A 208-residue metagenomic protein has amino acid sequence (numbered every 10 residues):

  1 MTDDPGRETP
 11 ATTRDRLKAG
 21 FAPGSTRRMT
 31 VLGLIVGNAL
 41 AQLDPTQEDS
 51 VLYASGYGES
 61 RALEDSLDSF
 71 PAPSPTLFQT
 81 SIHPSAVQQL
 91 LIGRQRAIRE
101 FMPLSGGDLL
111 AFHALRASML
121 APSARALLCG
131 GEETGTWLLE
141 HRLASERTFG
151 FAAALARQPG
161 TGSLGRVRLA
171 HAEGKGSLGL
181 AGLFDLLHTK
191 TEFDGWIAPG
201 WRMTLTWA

Functional and structural regions predicted by a protein language model:
M1-F112, L120-A124, G130-A208: Conserved "HGTGT" condensation-loop signature of ketosynthase/thiolase-family condensing enzymes that catalyze
